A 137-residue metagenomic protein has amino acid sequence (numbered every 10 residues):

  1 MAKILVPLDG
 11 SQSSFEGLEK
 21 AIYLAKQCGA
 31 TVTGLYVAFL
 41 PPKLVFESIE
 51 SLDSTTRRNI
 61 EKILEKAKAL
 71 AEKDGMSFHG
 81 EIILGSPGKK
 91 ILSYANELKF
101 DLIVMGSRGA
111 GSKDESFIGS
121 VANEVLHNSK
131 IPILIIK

Functional and structural regions predicted by a protein language model:
A2-E47, L70-E72: Small/aliphatic-rich secondary-structure junction motif
D9, G85, S107-A110: Histidine-centered beta-alpha loop that forms part of the nucleotide-sugar donor binding/catalytic region in diverse
Y23, S93-K137: Gly/Ser-rich helix-loop-strand patches that form or flank binding pockets for ribonucleotide-derived cofactors
A30-T31, M76, F100, I131: Short glycine/serine/threonine/alanine-rich loop segments
T33, H79, L134: Conserved beta-strand positions in the Rossmann-like core of class I SAM-dependent methyltransferases
P41-P42, G88, S112: Generic structural signal for helix capping and beta-alpha/helix-loop junctions
S51-K62: A short acidic, glycine-rich active-site loop that binds or catalyzes chemistry on phosphate/adenosine moieties
A69-I103: Structural beta-alpha unit
